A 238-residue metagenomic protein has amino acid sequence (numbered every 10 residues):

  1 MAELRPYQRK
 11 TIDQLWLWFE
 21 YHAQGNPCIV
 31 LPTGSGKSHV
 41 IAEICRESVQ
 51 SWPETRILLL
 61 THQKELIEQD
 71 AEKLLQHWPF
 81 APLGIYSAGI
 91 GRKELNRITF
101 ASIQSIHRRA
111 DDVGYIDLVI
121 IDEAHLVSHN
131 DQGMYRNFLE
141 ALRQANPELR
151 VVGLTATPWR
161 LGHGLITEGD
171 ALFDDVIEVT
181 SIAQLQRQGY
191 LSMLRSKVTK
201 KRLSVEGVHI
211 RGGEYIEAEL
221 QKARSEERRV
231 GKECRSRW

Functional and structural regions predicted by a protein language model:
M1-V30: Conserved pre-motif I regulatory segment
H22-I44: Walker A/P-loop
H39-V40, P53-L74: Conserved Walker A/P-loop ATP-binding site and its immediately adjacent core in helicase/helicase-like ATPase domains
R56, L95-I98, D117, P147-V152: Loop/turn-to-beta-strand initiation segments
L75-A110: Inter-Walker segment of RecA-like/P-loop motor cores
I98-E123, S128-F138: Conserved RecA-like ASCE ATPase "motif II neighborhood" in helicase/translocase motors
H129-M193: Post-DEXD/H (motif II) to motif III coupling segment of the RecA-like Helicase ATP-binding lobe
D175-R229, R237: Conserved interdomain linker/interface between the two RecA-like ATPase lobes of SF2 helicase motors
